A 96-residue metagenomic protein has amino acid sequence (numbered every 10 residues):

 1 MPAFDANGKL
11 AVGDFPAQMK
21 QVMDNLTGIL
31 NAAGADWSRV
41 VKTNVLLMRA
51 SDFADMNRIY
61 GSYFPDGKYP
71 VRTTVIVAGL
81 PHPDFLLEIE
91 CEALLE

Functional and structural regions predicted by a protein language model:
M1-E96: Short, polar/acidic, helix-capping and beta-turn segments at strand->helix junctions that line the mouths
